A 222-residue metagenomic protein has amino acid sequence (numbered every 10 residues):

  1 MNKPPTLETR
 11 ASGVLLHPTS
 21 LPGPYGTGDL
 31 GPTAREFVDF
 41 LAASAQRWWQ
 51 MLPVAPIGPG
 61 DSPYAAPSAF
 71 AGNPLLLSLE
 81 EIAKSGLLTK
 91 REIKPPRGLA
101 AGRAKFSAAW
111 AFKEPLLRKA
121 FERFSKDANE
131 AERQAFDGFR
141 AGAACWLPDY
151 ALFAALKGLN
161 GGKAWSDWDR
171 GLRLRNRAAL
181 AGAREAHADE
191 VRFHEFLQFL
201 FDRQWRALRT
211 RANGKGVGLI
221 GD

Functional and structural regions predicted by a protein language model:
N2-G221: Acidic/aromatic-lined carbohydrate-recognition and catalytic surfaces of CAZymes acting on diverse glycans
